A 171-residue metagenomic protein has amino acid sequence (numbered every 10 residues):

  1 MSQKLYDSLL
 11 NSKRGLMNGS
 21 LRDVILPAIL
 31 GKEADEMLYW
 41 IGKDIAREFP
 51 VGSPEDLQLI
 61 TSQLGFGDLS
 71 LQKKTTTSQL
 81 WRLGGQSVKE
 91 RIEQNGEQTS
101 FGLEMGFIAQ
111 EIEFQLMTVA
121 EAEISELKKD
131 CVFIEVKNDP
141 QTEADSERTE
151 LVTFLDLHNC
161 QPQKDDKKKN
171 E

Functional and structural regions predicted by a protein language model:
M1-T99, D139-E171: N-terminal accessory segment detector
L30-G31, E113-M117: Residue-level recognition of short, structured coil/turn motifs that connect secondary structure elements
L69-S70, T118-E123: A short linear hydrophobic-aromatic micro-motif
G96-E104, K128: Short, well-structured alpha-helical patches and their helix-loop capping segments that border functional surfaces
F101-Q115: Active-site helix/loop of acyl-thioester processing domains in fatty-acid/polyketide metabolism, spanning hotdog-fold
E126-Q141: C-terminal edge-of-domain segments
